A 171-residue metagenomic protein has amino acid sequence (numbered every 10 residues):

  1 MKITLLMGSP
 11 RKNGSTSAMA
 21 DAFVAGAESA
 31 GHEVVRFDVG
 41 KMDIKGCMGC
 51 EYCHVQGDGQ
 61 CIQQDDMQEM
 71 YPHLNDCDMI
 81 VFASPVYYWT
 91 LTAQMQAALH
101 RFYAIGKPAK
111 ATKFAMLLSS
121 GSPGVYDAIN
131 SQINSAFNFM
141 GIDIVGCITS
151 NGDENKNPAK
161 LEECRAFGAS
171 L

Functional and structural regions predicted by a protein language model:
M1-A83, W89-H100, A104-I105, V145 (+1 more regions): N-terminal beta1-alpha1-beta2 submodule of the flavodoxin-like/Rossmannoid cofactor-binding fold
G8-S9, V39, L118-S122, T149-S150: Cofactor-binding loop segments of dinucleotide-utilizing enzymes, especially the Rossmann-like FAD- and NAD(P)+-binding
V86-Y88, G121-S122: Short glycine-rich anion-binding loops that position phosphate/pyrophosphate groups of nucleotides and phosphorylated
G106-C147: Short, glycine-/small-residue-rich phosphate/pyrophosphate-handling segment
